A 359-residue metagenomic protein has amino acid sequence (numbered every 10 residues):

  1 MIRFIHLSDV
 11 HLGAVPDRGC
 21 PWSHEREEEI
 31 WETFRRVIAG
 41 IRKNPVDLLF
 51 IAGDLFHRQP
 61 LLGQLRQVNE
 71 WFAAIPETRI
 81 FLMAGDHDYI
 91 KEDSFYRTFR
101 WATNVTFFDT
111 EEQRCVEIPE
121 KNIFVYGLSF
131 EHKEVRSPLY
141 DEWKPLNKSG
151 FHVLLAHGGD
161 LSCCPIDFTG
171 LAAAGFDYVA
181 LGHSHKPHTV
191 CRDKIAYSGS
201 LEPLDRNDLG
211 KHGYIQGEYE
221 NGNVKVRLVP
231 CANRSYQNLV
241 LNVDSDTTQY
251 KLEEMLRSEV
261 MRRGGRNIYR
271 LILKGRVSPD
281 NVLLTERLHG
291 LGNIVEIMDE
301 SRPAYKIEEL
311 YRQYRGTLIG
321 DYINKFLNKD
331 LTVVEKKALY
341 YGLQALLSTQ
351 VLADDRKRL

Functional and structural regions predicted by a protein language model:
M1, V46, E77, N122 (+3 more regions): A general structural motif
M1-Q67, L139, D354-L359: N-terminal active-site segment of His-dependent metallophosphoesterases
R36-N44, E70-W71, E142, M255-R262: A generic secondary-structure signal
L48, R58-A196, S200-R206, K211-G213: His/Asp/Glu-rich metal-coordinating catalytic cores of metallo-dependent phosphodiesterases/hydrolases acting on
A52, G182, K274: Conserved residues at the C-terminal ends of beta-strands
N221-L359: Accessory, non-catalytic peripheral segments of nucleic-acid enzymes
